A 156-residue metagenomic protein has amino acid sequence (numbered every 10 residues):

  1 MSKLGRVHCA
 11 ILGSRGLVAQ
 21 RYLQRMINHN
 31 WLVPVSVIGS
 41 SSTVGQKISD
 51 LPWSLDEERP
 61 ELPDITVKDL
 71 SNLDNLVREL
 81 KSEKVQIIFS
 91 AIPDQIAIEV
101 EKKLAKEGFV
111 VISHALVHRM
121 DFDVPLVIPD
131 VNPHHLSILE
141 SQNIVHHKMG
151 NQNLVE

Functional and structural regions predicted by a protein language model:
S2-E156: N-terminal Rossmann-like NAD(P) cofactor-binding subdomain of oxidoreductases, focused on the glycine-rich
